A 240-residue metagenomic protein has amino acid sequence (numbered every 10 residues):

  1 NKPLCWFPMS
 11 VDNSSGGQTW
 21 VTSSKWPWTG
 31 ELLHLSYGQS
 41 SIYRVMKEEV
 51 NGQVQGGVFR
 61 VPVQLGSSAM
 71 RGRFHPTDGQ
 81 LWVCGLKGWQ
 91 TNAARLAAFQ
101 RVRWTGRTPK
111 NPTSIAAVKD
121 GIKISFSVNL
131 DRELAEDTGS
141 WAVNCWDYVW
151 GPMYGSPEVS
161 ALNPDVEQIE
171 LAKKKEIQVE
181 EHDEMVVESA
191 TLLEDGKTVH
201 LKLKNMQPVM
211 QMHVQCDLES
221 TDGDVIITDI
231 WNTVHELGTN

Functional and structural regions predicted by a protein language model:
N1-S125, R132: Beta-propeller domains with acidic blade repeats across secreted/periplasmic ectodomains and cytosolic WD/CNH propellers
R44, R60, S189, Q211 (+1 more regions): Well-ordered beta-strand positions in beta-sheet-rich domains
G106-K110, D131, Q207, Q215-N240: Acidic, Ser/Thr/Gly/Pro-rich low-complexity segments and short DxT(G/T)-type signature motifs
A116-V118, T191-D195: Blade-terminus and WD-like Trp-Asp/Gly-His loop motifs, strongest in beta-propeller folds
I122-F126, V199-L203: Short, well-ordered beta-strand segments enriched in hydrophobic/aromatic residues
N129-E188, V214-S220, T228-N232: Short, surface-exposed alpha-helix to beta-strand junction/turn motifs within ectodomains of secreted and cell-envelope
G196-T198, Q207: Short, solvent-exposed, Trp/other aromatic-anchored flexible loops in extracytoplasmic proteins
K204-M210: Surface-exposed, short loops/turns at beta-strand junctions within beta-sandwich domains
